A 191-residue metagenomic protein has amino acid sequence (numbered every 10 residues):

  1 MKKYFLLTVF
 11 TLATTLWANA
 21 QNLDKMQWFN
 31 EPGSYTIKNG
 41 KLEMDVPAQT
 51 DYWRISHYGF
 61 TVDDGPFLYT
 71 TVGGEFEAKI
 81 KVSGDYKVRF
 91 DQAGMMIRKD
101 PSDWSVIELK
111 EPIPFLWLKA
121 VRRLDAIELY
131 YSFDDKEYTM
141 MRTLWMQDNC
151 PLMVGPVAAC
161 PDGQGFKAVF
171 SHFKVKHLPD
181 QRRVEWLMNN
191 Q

Functional and structural regions predicted by a protein language model:
M1-Q21: Bacterial Sec-dependent N-terminal signal peptides
Q21-Q191: Extracellular glycan-recognition regions
